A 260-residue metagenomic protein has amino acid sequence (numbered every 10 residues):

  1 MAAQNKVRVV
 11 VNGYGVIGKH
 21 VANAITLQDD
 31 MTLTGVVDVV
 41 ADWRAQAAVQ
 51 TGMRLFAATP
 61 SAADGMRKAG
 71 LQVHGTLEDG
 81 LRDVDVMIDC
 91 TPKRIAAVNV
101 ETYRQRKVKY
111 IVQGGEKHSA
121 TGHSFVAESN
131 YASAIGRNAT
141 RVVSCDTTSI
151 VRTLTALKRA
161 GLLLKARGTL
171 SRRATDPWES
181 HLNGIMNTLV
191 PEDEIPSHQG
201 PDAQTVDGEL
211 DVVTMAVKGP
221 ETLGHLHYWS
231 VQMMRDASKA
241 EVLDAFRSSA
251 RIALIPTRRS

Functional and structural regions predicted by a protein language model:
A2-P177: N-terminal Rossmann-like NAD(P) cofactor-binding subdomain of oxidoreductases, focused on the glycine-rich
K6-N23, T155-R258: Active-site-lining helix/loop region of Rossmann-like oxidoreductase modules
V86, T91, R104-Q105, S248-L254 (+1 more regions): Compositionally biased, intrinsically disordered low-complexity regions enriched in charged/polar residues
